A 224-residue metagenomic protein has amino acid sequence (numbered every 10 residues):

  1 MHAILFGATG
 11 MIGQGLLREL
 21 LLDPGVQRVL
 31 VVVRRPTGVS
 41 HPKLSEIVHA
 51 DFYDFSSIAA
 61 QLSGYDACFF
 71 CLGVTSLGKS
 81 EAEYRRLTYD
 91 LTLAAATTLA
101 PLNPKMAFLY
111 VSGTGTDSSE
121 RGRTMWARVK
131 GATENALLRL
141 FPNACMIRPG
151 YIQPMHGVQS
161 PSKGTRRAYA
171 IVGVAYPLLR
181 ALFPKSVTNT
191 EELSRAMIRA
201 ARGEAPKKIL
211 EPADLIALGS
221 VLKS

Functional and structural regions predicted by a protein language model:
H2, G25-R28, K105-A107, N143: Residues at the starts of beta-strands that form the adenosine-phosphate
H2-D23: N-terminal Rossmann NAD(P)H-binding glycine-rich loop of SDR-like oxidoreductase domains
A3, G38, S45-A94, T98-P101 (+1 more regions): NAD(P)H-binding glycine-rich loop region in Rossmannoid oxidoreductase-like domains and their noncatalytic homologs
L22-Q27, P42, S118-L222: Oxidoreductase cofactor-interface core, primarily capturing Rossmann-like NAD(P)-dependent enzymes
V29-V39: NAD(P)-binding Rossmann-fold cofactor-contacting core
L30-V32, I47, F69, L109 (+2 more regions): Hydrophobic/aromatic beta-strand patches that form the interior of the parallel beta-sheet core in alpha/beta enzyme
V33-R35, V74, A82, R86-A132 (+2 more regions): Conserved Rossmann-fold NAD(P)-dependent oxidoreductase catalytic core, especially the SDR/UDP-sugar
